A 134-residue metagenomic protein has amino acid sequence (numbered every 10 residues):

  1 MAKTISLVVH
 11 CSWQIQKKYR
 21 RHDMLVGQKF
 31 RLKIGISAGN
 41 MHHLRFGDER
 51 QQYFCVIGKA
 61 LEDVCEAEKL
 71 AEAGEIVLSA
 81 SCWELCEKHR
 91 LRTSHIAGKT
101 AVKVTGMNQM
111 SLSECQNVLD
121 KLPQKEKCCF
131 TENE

Functional and structural regions predicted by a protein language model:
M1-L7, K18-K59: Catalytic core of nucleotidyl cyclases, primarily class III adenylyl/guanylyl cyclases
L7-Q14, K18, E62, E66 (+1 more regions): Long, highly charged amphipathic alpha-helices
S12, R20, A60, A97-G98 (+1 more regions): Short leucine-rich amphipathic alpha-helices used at interfaces
Q14-K18, H22, L70, L85: Generic, well-ordered alpha-helical scaffold segments in large soluble proteins
D23, S37-A38, K59-S81: Catalytic/regulatory signature loops of cyclic-dinucleotide turnover enzymes and related class III nucleotidyl cyclases
M41-H43, L70-E134: Cytosolic regulatory/linker segments at or just downstream of nucleotide-handling modules in signal-transduction
R50-Q51, V64, H89: Short beta-alpha junctions and helix-cap segments that line functional grooves
Y53-I57, D63, H95-K99: Short, low-complexity, polar/charged sequence segments that are solvent-exposed and flexible
